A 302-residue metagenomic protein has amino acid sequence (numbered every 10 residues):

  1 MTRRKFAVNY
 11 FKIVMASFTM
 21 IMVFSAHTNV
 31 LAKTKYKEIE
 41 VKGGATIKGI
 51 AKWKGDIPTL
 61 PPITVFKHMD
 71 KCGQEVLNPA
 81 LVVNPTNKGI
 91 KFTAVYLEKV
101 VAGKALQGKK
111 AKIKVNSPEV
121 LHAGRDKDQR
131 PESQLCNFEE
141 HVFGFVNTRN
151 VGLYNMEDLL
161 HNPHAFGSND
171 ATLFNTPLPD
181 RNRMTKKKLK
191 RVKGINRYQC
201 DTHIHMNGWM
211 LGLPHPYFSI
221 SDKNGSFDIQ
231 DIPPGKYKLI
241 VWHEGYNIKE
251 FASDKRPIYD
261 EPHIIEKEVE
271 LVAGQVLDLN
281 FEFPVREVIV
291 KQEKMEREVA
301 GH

Functional and structural regions predicted by a protein language model:
M1-T2, V23: Basic/polar, cationic surfaces and motifs that engage anionic cell-wall and phosphate/carboxylate ligands
T2-M15: Bacterial N-terminal signal peptides that target proteins for export
K12-S25: Bacterial N-terminal signal peptides
T19, V30-L31: Cleavable N-terminal signal peptides
L31-H302: Extracytoplasmic copper-binding redox domains, predominantly the cupredoxin/blue-copper superfamily
